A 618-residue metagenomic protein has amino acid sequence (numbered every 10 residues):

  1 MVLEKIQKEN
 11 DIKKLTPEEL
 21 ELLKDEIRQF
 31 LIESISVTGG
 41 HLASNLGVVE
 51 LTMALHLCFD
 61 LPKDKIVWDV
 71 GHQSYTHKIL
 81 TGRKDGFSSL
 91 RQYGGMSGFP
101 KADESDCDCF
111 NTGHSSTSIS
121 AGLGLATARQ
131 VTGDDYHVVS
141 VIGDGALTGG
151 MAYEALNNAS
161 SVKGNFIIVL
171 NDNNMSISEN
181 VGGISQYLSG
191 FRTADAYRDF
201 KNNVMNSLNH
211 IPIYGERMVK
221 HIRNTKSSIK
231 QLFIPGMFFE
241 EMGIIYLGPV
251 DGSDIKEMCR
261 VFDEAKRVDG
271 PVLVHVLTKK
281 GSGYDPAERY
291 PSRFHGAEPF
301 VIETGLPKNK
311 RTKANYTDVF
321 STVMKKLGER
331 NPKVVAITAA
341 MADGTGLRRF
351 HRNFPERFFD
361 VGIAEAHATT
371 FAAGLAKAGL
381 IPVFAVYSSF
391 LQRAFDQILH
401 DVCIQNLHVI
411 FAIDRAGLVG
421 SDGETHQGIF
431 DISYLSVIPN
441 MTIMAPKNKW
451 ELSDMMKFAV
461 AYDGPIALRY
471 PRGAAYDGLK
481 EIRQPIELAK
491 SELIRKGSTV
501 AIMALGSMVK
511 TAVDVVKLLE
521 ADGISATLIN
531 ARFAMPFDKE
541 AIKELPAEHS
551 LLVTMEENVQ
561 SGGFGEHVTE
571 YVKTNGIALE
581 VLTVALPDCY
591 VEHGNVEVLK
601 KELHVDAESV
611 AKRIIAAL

Functional and structural regions predicted by a protein language model:
M1-L80, E240, I244-Y246, D251-I255 (+2 more regions): N-terminal amphipathic, basic-rich helices that act as targeting or association modules
T16, D144, N448: Short, conserved phosphate/pyrophosphate- and ester-handling motifs at nucleotide-, phospho-/glycolipid
K24, H41-V162, Y316, K333-V334 (+2 more regions): Cofactor-binding active-site loop characterized by glycine-rich and histidine/acidic residues
G40-A43, L51, G133-D134, V250 (+3 more regions): Short, surface-exposed helix-loop/turn micro-motifs enriched in polar/charged residues
S89-A121, V131-D135, S161-R293, G305-R352 (+7 more regions): Thiamine diphosphate
V138, I142-A155, G346, F358 (+3 more regions): Extended, hydrophobic alpha-helical segments in both membrane/secreted and soluble proteins
P299-V301, S436-K480: Helix-enriched interaction subdomains in cytosolic or periplasmic regions, typified by TIR/SEFIR signaling/NADase cores
